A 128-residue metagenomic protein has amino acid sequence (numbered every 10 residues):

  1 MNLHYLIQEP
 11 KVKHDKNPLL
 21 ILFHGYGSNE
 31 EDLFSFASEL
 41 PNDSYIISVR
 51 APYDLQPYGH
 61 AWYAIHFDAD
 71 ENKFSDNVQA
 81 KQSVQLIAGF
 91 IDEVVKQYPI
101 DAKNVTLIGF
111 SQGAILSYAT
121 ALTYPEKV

Functional and structural regions predicted by a protein language model:
H4-I100: Serine-hydrolase catalytic machinery in alpha/beta-hydrolase-like enzymes
K103-V128: Primarily recognizes the serine-hydrolase "nucleophile elbow" in alpha/beta-hydrolase and SGNH/GDSL folds
